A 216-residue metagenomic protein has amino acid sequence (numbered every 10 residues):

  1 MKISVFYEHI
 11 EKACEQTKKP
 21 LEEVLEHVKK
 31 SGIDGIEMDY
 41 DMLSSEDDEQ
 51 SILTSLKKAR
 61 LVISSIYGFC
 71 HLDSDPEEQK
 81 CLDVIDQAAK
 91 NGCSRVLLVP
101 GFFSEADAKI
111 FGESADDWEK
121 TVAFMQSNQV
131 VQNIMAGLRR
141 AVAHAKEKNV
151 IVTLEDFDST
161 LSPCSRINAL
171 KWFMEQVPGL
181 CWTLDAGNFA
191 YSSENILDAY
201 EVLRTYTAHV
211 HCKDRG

Functional and structural regions predicted by a protein language model:
M1-R95, F124-Q132, C181: N-terminal pre-domain/capping segments
F6-K12, D39-L43, G68-L72, G101-F103 (+4 more regions): Active-site beta-loop-alpha junctions enriched in small/polar residues
E11-L21, D75, P163-I167, K171 (+1 more regions): Gly/Pro-rich active-site loop or hairpin
E37, S65, L97, T153 (+2 more regions): Conserved beta-strand positions in the central sheet of alpha/beta enzyme cores
L53-T54, M174-E175, E201: Short, surface-exposed basic-aromatic patches at helix termini and helix-loop junctions that form
K58, D73-W182, Y191: Active-site acidic/histidine proton-transfer and metal-coordination neighborhood in alpha/beta enzyme cores
